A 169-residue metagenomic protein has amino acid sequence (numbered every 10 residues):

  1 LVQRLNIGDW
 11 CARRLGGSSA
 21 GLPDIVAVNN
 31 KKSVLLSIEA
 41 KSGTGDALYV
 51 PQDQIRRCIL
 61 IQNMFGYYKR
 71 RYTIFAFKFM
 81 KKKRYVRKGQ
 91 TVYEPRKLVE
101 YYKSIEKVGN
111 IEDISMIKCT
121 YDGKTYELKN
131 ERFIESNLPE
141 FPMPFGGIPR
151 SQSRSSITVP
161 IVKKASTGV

Functional and structural regions predicted by a protein language model:
L1-G17: Acidic-basic catalytic patches of nuclease active cores, encompassing PD-(D/E)XK and other metal-cofactor nuclease
L5, I25-A27, S33-T44: Conserved catalytic cores of phosphodiester-cleaving nucleases, focusing on short active-site segments
R14, E39, F75-A76: Structural signal for conserved beta-strand scaffold positions within catalytic alpha/beta enzyme cores
S19-L22: Short acidic/glycine-enriched loop/turn segments that link adjacent beta-strands
N30-V34, Y67-R70, K83-G89: Short, solvent-exposed loop/turn segments that connect beta-strands within catalytic domains and beta-strand-rich
G43-A47, K82: Short acidic, S/G/P-rich loop/turn micro-motifs used as interaction or catalytic elements
D46-A76: Short, charged, amphipathic alpha-helix that recurs within catalytic cores of restriction-modification and other
F75-G168: Domain-level recognition of nuclease-like catalytic cores that cleave nucleotide substrates
